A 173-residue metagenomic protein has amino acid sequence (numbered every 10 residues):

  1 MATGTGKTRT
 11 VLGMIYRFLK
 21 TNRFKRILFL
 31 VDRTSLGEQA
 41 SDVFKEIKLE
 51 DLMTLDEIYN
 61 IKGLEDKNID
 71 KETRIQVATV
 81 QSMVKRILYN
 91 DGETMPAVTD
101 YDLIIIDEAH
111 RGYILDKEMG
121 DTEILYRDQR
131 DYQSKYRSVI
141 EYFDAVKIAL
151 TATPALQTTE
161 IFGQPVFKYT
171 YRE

Functional and structural regions predicted by a protein language model:
M1-E173: RecA-like P-loop NTPase motor core of helicase/translocase proteins
